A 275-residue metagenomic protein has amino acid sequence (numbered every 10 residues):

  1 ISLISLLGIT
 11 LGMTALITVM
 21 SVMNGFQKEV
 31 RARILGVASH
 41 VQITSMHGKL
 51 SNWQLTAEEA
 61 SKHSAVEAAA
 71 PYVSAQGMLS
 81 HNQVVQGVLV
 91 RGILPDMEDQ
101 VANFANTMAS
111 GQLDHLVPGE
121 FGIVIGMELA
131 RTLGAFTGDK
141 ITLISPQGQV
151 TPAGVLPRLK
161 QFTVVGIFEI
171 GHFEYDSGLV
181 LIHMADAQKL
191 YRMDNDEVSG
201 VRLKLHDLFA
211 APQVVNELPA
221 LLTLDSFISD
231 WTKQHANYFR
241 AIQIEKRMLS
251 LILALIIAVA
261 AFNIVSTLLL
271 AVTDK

Functional and structural regions predicted by a protein language model:
S2-N24, Q243-K275: Hydrophobic alpha-helical transmembrane segments of multi-pass inner-membrane transport and secretion
G8, A38-H40, V66, G87: A common structural microfeature
Q27-A57: Membrane-interface junction motifs in transport/secretion proteins
I34, E59-S64, L218, L222: Hydrophobic C-terminal alpha-helix "anchor/cap" residues
H40-Q42, G122, G200-R202: Short aromatic/hydrophobic contact patches that present stacked aromatics for nucleic-acid/ligand binding
Q54, E58-D196: A structural signal for hydrophobic secondary-structure junctions, strongest on transmembrane helix-loop-helix units
Q147-G148, V155-L249: Mechanotransmission and gating elements of multispan inner-membrane complexes involved in transport and envelope
